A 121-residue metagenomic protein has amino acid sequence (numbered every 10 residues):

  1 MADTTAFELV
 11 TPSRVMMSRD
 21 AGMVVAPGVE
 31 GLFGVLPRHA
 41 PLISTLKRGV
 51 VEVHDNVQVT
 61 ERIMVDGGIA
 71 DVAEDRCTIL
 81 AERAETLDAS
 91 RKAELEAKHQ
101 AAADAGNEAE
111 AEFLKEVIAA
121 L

Functional and structural regions predicted by a protein language model:
M1-T4: Short, charged, intrinsically disordered terminal tails
A6-A101: Compact, glycine-rich, soluble single-domain proteins
S90-L121: Charge/polar-rich, low-complexity and marginally structured segments
